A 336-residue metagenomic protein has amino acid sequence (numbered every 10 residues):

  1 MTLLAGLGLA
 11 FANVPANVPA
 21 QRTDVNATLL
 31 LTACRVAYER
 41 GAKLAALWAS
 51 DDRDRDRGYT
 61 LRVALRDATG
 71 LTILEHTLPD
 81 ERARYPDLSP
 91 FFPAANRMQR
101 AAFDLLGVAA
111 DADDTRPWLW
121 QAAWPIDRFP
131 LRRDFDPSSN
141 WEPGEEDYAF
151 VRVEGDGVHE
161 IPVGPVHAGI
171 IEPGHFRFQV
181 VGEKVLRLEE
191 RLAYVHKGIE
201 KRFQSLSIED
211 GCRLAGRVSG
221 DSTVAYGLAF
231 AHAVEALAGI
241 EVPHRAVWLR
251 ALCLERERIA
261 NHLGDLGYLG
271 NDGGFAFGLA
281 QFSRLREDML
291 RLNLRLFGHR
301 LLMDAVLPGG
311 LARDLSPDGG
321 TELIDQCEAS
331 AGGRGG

Functional and structural regions predicted by a protein language model:
M1-K184, Q326: Terminal low-complexity/charged segments
T23, L88, F92, G216 (+4 more regions): Hydrophobic alpha-helical scaffolding
A27, N96, V224, L228 (+7 more regions): Conserved structured core elements
D54-R55, A168-I171, K197-G198, G309-D314: Flexible loop/turn segments at secondary-structure boundaries
R84, P90-T115, A122, G239-R256 (+3 more regions): Structured, non-membrane catalytic/scaffold regions adjacent to prosthetic-group chemistry
H159-G267, D272, Q281, L294: Active-site- and interface-proximal helix/loop "cap" or "latch" segments in soluble metabolic and energy-transducing
N271-G336: Aromatic-residue-lined binding/catalytic grooves and analogous aromatic/hydrophobic interfacial grooves in multimeric
